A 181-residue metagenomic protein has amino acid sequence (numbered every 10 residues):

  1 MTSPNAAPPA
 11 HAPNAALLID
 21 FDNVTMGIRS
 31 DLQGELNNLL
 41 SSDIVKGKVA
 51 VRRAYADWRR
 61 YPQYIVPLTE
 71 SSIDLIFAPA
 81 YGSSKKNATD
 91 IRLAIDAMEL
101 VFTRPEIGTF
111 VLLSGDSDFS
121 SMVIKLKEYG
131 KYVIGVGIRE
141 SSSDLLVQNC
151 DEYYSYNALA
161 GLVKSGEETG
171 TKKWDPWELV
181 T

Functional and structural regions predicted by a protein language model:
T2-F102, M122, K127, Y132: Domain-level signal for Mg2+-assisted phosphodiester chemistry and nucleotide/NA-binding surfaces in nucleic-acid
Y55, G108-G115, M122, L126 (+1 more regions): Acidic beta-strand-to-loop metal/phosphate-binding motif
Y61-I65, I138-L146: Short, glycine/polar-rich helix-capping loops at beta-to-alpha or helix-loop-helix junctions that flank or form
L75, F110, V133, Y153-Y154: Short, well-ordered beta-strand core segments
S120-M122, Y153: Active-site microenvironments of hydrolase-like enzyme catalytic domains
S142-V163: Contiguous mid-protein beta-loop-alpha structural module that forms a pocket-lining wall or clamp of enzyme active
G170-T181: Positively charged, polyanion-binding regions of nucleic-acid-associated proteins
